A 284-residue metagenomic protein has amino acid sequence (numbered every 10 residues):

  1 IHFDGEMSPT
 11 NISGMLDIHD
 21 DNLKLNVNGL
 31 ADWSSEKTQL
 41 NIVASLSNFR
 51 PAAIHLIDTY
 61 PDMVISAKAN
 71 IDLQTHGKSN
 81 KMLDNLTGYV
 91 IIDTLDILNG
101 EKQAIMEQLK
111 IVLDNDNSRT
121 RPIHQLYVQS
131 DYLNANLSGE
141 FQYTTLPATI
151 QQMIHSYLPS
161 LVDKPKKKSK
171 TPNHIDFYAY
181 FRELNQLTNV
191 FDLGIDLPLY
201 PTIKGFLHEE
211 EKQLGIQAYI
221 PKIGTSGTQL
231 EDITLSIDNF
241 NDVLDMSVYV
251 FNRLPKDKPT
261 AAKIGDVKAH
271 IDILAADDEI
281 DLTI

Functional and structural regions predicted by a protein language model:
I1-D72, H76-I284: Interface amphipathic segments
